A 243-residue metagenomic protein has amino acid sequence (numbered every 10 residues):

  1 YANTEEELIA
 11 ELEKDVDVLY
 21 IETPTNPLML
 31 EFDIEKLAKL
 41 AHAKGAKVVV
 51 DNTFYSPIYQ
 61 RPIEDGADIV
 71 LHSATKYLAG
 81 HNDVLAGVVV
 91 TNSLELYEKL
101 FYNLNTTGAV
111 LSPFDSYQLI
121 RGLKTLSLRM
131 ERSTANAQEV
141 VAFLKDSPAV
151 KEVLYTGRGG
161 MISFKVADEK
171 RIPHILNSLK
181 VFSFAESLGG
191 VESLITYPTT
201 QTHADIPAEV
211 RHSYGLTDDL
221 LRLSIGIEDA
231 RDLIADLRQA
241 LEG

Functional and structural regions predicted by a protein language model:
Y1-A149, L154: Conserved PLP-enzyme active-site core in the AAT-like
K14-D17, R129, Y197-G243: PLP-dependent enzyme catalytic core of the Aspartate aminotransferase-like
V84-A86, G159-M161, D218-R222: Short, solvent-exposed beta-strand edge segments and adjacent coil->beta transition regions
K99-L100, R171-I175, L233-L237: Hydrophobic side chains in well-ordered alpha-helices
R121-L128, G160-A167, R222-G226: Short, well-ordered beta-strand elements within core beta-sheets of diverse protein domains
L123, G190-H203: Short proline/glycine- and acidic-rich turn/helix-capping motifs at secondary-structure junctions
Q138-G189, A208, H212: Conserved small-domain helix->loop->beta segment predominantly found in fold-type I
